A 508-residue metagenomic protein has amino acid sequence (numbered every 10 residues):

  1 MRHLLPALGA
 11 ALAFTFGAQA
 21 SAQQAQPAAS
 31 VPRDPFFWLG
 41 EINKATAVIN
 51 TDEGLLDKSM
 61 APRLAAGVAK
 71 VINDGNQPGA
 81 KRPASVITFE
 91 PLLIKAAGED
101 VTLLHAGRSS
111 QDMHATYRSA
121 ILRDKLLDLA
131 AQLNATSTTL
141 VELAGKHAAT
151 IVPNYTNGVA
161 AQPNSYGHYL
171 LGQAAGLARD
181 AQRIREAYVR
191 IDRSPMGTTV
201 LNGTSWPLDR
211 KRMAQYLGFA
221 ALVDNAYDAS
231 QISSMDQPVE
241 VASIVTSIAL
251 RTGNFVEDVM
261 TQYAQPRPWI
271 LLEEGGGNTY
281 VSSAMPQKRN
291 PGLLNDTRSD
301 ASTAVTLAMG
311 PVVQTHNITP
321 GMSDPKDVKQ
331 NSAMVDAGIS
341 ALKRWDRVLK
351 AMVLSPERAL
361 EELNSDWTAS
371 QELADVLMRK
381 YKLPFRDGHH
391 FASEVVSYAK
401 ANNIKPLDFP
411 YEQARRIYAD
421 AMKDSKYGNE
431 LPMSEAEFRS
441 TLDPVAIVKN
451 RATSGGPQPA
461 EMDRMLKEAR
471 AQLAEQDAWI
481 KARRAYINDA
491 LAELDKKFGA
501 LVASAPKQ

Functional and structural regions predicted by a protein language model:
M1-L4: Positively charged n-region of N-terminal signal peptides that target proteins for export
P6-T15: Bacterial N-terminal signal peptides
A18-A22: Boundary at the C-terminal end of the N-terminal hydrophobic targeting segment
Q23-G203, L208-A214, N278-V281, L294 (+3 more regions): A helix-coil-helix interface module used to build multimeric assemblies and to scaffold catalytic/cofactor sites
Q23-I42, R82, A96-E99, S283-Q508: Glycine-rich cofactor/substrate-binding loops
T46, G67-V71, L92, A96 (+16 more regions): Generic, well-ordered alpha-helical scaffold segments in large soluble proteins
L55-L56, A61, P268-I270, L383 (+1 more regions): Conserved hydrophobic residue
R118-R123, L127-N134, G145, V159-I318 (+1 more regions): Charged, flexible cofactor/metal-binding loops and thiol motifs
